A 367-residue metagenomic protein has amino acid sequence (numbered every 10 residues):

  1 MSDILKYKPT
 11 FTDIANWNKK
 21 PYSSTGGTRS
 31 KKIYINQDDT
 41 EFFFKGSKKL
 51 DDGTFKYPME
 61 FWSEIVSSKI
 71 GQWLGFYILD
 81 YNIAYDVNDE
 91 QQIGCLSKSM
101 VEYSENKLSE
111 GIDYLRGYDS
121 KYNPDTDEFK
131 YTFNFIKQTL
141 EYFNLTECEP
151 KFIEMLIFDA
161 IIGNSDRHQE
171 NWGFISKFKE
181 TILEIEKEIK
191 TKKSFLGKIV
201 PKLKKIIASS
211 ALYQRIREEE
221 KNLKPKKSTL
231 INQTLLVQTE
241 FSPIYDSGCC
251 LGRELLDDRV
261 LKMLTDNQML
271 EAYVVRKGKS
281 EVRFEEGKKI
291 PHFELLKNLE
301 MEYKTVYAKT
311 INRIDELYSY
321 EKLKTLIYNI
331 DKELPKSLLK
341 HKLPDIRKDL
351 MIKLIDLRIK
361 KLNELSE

Functional and structural regions predicted by a protein language model:
M1-S120, S247: Conserved ATP-binding subdomain of kinase catalytic cores across diverse folds
S23, M59-S63, E147-K151, P344 (+1 more regions): Aromatic-acidic/polar surface patches that form glycan- and anion
L96-L156, T181-N222, K226, E333 (+1 more regions): ATP-dependent phospho-/nucleotidyl transfer catalytic cores
D166, N171: Conserved catalytic-loop position in the HRD/HxD motif
W172-K177: Hydrophobic residue at the +6 position relative to the catalytic HRD Asp in the kinase catalytic loop
K179-E367: C-terminal catalytic region of ATP-dependent kinase domains
